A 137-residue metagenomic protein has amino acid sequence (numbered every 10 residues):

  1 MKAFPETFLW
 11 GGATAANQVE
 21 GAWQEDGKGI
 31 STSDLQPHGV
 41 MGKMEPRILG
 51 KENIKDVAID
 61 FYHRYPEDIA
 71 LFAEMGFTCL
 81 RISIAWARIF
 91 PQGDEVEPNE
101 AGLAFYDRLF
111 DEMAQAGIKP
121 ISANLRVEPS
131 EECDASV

Functional and structural regions predicted by a protein language model:
M1-W10, A15-A16, A58: Mature N-terminal, pre-catalytic/accessory segment of carbohydrate-active enzymes
E6, G21, E25, D56 (+2 more regions): Generic structural "secondary-structure junction" signal
G11, R64, F105: Charged catalytic carboxylate motif
T14-G39: Short, solvent-exposed beta-strand-terminating loops
I30-A70: Aromatic- and Gly/Pro-rich amphipathic surface segment
E67-V137: Substrate-binding cleft and catalytic face of glycoside hydrolase catalytic domains, especially the flexible beta-alpha
